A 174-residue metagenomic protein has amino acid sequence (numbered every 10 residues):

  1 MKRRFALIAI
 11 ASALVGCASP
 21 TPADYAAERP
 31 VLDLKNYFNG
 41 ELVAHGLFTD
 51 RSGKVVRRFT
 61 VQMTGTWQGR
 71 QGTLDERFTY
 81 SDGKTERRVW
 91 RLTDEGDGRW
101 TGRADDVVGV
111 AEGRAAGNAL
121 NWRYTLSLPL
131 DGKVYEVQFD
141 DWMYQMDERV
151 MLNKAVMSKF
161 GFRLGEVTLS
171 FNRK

Functional and structural regions predicted by a protein language model:
K2-L7: N-terminal export leaders
A13-G16: C-terminal motif of bacterial Sec signal peptides marking the signal peptidase cleavage site
A18-T21: Bacterial signal peptide processing site
A23, V61, W67, D141 (+1 more regions): Sequence-level preference for short, compositionally simple segments enriched in small aliphatic or small polar residues
Y25-E41: N-terminal helix-cap/turn-to-beta initiation motif at the start of protein domains
H45, T49-L130: Central antiparallel beta-sheet cores of small beta-barrel/beta-sandwich binding domains
V55-V61, V134-F139, R163-V167: Amphipathic hydrophobic-ligand
D140-K174: Glycine-rich, aromatic-bearing surface loops/beta-hairpins
